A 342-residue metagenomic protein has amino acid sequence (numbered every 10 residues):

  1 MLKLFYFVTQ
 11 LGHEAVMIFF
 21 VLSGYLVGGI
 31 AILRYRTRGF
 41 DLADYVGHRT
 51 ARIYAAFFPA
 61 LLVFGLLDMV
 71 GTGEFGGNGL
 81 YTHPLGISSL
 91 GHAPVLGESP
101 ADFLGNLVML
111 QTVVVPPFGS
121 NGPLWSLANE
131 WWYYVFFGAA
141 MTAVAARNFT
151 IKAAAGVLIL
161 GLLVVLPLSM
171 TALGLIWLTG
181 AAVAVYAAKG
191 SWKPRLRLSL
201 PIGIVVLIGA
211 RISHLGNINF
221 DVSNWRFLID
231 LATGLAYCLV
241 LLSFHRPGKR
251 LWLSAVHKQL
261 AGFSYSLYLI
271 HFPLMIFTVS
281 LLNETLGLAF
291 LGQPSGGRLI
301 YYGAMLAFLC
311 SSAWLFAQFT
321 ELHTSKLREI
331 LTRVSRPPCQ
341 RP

Functional and structural regions predicted by a protein language model:
M1-G12, G28-D44, V114-V115, A140-R147 (+5 more regions): Alpha-helical transmembrane segments in multi-pass integral membrane proteins
L4, Y54-W131, T233-F244: Membrane-interface helix-loop-helix regions
M17-F19, L175: His/acidic/aromatic-lined binding-pocket segments of jelly-roll/cupin-type domains and related regulatory beta-sandwich
I18, P123, Y265-S266: Glycine/small-residue-rich pyrophosphate-binding loop that anchors the diphosphate of NDP-sugar donors
V21, A56-A60, Y134, M275 (+2 more regions): Alpha-helical transmembrane segments and their lipid-water interface positions in multi-pass membrane proteins
G29, I53, F57-F58, G65 (+3 more regions): Hydrophobic alpha-helical segments with transmembrane-like composition
